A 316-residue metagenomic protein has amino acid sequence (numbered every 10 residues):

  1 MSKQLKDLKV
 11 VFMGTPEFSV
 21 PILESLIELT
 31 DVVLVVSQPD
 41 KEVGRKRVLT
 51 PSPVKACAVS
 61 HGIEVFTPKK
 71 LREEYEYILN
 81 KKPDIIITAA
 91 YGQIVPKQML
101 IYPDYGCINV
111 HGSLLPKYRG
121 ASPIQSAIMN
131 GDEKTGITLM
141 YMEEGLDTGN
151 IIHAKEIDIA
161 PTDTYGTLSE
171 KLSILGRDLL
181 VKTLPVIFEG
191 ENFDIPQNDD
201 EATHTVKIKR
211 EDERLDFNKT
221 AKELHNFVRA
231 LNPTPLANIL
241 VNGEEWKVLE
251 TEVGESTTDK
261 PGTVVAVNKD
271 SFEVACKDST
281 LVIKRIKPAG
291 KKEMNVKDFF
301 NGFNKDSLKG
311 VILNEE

Functional and structural regions predicted by a protein language model:
S2, F217-E316: An anion-binding loop in the catalytic cleft
S2-K46: N-terminal Rossmann-like dinucleotide-binding module
D7, E28, I85-H204, E211: Donor/substrate-binding cores of folate-linked one-carbon enzymes
G14, V35, A58, I86 (+7 more regions): A residue-level signal for conserved active-site and pocket-lining positions in enzyme catalytic cores
K41-V59: N-terminal beta-loop-helix "entrance" segment that forms/cooperates in small-molecule cofactor or anionic ligand
E64-E74: Glycine-rich, highly charged phosphate/nucleotide-binding loops
R72-K82, I101: Short amphipathic alpha-helix with an adjacent loop that forms part of the alpha/beta core around
V206-N218: Acyl-group handling in specialized metabolite and lipid biosynthesis
